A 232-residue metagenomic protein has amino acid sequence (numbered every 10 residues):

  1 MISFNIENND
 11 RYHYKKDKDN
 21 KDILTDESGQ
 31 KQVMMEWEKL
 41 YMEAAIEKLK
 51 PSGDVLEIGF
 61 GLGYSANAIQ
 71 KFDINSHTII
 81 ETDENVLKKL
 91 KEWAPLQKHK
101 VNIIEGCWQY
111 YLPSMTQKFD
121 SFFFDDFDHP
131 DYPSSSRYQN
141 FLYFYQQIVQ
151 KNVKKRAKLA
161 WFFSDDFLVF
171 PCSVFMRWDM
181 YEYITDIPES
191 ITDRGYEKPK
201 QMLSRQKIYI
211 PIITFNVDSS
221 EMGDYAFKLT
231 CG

Functional and structural regions predicted by a protein language model:
I2-G232: The AdoMet/dcAdoMet-binding core of the Class I SAM-like
